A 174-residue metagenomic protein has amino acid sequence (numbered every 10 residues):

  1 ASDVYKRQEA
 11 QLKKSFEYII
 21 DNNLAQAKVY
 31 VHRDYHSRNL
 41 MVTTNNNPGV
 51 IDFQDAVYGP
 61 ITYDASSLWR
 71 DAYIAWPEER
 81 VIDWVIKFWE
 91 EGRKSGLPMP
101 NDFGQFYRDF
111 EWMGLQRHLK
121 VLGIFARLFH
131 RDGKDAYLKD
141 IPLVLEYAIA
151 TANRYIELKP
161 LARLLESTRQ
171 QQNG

Functional and structural regions predicted by a protein language model:
A1-Y5: Short, small-residue-biased leader/transition segments that mark boundaries at the very start of proteins
E9-K13, V81, L115, Y137-I141: Hydrophobic packing residues in well-ordered alpha-helices of helical domains and bundles
S15-Y18, N22, Y147-A150: Alpha-helical scaffold segments in carbohydrate-active enzymes
Y18-A65, A72-A75: Active-site acidic catalytic loop and adjacent metal/ATP-binding pocket of ATP-dependent phosphoryl transfer enzymes
S37, V42, V57-G59, I82-S95 (+1 more regions): Glycan-recognition and catalytic cores of secretory/periplasmic carbohydrate-active enzymes
I61-P98, W112-D132, V144-T151: Active-site activation/catalytic loop segments of kinase-like enzymes and analogous catalytic loops in related
M99-R108: Histidine/acidic-rich helix-loop-helix segments that form or flank divalent-metal centers in metalloenzyme catalytic
G123-G174: ATP/Mg2+ or Mg2+-diphosphate-binding catalytic cores that bind nucleotide phosphates or diphosphates via glycine-rich
